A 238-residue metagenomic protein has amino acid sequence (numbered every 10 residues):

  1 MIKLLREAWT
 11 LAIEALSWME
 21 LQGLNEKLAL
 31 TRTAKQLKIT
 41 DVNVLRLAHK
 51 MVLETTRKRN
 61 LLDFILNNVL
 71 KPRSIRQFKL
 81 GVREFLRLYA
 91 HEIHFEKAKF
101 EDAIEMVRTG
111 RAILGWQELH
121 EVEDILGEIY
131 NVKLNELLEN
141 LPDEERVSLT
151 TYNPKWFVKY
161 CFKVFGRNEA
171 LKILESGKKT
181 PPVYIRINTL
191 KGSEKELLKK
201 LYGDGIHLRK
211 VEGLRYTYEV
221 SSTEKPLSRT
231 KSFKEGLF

Functional and structural regions predicted by a protein language model:
M1-S228: Class I Rossmann-like S-adenosyl-L-methionine
S232-F238: Conserved SAM-binding loop and adjacent beta-strand
